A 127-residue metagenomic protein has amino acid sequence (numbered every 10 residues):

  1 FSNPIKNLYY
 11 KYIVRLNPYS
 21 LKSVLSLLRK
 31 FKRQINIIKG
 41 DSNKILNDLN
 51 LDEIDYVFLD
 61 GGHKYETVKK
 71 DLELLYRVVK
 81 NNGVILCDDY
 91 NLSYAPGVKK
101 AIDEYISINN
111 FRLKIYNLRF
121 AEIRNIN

Functional and structural regions predicted by a protein language model:
F1-N127: S-adenosylmethionine/decaboxylated-SAM
